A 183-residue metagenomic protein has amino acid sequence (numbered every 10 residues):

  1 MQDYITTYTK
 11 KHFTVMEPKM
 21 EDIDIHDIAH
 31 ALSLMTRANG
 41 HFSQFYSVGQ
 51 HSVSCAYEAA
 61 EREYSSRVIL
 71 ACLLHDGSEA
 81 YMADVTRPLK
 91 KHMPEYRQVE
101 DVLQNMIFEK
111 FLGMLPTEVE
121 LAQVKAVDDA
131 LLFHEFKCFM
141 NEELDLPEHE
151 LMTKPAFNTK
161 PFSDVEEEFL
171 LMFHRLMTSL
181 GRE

Functional and structural regions predicted by a protein language model:
M1-E183: Metal-dependent phosphohydrolase cores
